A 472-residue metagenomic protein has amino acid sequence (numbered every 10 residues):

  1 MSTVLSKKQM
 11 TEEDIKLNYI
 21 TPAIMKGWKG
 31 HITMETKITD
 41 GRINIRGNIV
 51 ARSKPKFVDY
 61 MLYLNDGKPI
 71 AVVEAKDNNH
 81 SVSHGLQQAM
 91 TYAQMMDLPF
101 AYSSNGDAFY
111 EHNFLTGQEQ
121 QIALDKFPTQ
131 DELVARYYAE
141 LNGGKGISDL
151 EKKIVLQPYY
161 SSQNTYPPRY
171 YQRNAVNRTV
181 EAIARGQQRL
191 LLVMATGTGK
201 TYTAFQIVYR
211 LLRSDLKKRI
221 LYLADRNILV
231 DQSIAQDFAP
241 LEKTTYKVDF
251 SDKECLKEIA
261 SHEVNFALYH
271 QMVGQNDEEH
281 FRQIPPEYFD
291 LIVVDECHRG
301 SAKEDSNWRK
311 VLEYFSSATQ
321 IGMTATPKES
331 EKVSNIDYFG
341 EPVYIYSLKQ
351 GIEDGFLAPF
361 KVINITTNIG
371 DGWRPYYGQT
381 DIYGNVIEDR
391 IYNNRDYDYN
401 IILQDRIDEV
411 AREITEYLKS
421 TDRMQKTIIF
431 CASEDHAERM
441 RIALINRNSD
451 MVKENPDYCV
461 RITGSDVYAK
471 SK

Functional and structural regions predicted by a protein language model:
S2-R219, A224, I228-T244, A260-V264 (+3 more regions): ATP-dependent helicase/translocase motor core
K68-I70, M96-F100, L216-K218, Y288-F289 (+4 more regions): Short glycine-/polar-rich loops that comprise or flank the Walker A/P-loop and associated switch/sensor motifs
P69-I70, L156-Q163, Q187, N385-Y397 (+2 more regions): Gly-rich Lys/Arg/Thr-decorated short loops/hinges at beta-loop-alpha junctions or inter-strand turns that position
N227, D249-L256, Y269-V273, A432-E434 (+1 more regions): Conserved helicase motor
L229, Q271, H298-R299, K328-E329: Residues immediately C-terminal
E263, N393-K472: Conserved C-terminal RecA-like helicase domain
Q283-I321: SF2 helicase catalytic motif II
V333-Q425: Interdomain helical connector at the RecA1-RecA2 junction of SF1/SF2 helicase-like NTPases
